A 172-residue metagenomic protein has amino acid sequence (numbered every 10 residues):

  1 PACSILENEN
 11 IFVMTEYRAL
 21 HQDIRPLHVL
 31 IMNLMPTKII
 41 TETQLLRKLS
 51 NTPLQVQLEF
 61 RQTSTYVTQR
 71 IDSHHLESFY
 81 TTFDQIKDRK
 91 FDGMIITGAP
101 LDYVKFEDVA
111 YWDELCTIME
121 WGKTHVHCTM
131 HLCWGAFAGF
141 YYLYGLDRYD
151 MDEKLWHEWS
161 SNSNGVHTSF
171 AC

Functional and structural regions predicted by a protein language model:
P1-E107: N-terminal beta1-alpha1 cap of cysteine-dependent amidohydrolase-like domains
F91, I96-S169: Cysteine-nucleophile active-site neighborhood
